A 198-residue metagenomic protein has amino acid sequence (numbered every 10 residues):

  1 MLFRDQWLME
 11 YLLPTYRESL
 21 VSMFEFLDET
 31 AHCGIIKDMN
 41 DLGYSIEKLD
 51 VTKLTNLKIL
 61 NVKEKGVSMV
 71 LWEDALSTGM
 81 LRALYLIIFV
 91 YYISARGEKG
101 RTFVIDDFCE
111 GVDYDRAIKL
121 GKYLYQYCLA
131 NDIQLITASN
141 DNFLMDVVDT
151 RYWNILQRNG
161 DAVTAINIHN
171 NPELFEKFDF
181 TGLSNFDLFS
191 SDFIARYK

Functional and structural regions predicted by a protein language model:
M1-Y85, F89-Y91, D187-L188, D192-F193: Phosphate-coordinating catalytic segments in nucleotide- and nucleic-acid-processing enzymes
V90-I93, Y127: Hydrophobic helix-cap positions at the C-terminus of alpha-helices in RecA-like/P-loop ATPase nucleotide-binding cores
Y92, E98, T164: A translation/RNA-centric and nucleic-acid-associated enzymatic feature enriched in Class II aminoacyl-tRNA synthetases
R101-V104: Hydrophobic positions in the central parallel beta-sheet of the AAA+
D106-F108: Walker B catalytic acidic pair
Y114-D115: Helix N-cap at the start of a conserved alpha-helix in ABC-type nucleotide-binding domains
I118-K198: C-terminal lobe/lid and adjacent interdomain/linker elements of RecA-like ASCE P-loop ATPase modules
